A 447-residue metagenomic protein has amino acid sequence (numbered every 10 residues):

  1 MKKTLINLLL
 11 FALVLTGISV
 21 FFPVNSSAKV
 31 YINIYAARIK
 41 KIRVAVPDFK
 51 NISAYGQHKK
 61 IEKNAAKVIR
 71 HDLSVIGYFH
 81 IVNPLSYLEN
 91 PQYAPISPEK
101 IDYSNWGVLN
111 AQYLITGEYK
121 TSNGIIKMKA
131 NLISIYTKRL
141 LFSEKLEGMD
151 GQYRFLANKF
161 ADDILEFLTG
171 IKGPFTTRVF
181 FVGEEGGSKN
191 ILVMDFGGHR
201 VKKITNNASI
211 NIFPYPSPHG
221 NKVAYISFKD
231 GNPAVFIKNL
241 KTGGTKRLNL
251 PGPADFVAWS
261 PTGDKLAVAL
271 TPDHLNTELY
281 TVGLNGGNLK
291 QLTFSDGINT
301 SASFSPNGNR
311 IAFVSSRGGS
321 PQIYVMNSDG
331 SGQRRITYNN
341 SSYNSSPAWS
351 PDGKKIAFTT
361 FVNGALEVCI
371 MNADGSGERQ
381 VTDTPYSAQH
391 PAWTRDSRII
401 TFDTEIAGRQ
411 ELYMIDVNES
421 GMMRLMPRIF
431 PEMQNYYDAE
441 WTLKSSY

Functional and structural regions predicted by a protein language model:
V30-Y31, A94-D163: Amphipathic beta-strand/beta-sheet edge segments enriched in Tyr/Trp
N33-I101, I115, Y119: Short beta-strand->alpha-helix linker/helix-N-cap micro-motif that forms a surface specificity/interaction loop
Y136, D195-H199, N239-G243, G283-G287 (+3 more regions): Short loop/turn segments that connect beta-strands within beta-propeller blades
K172, G183-N190, N207-S209, I226-A234 (+10 more regions): A flexible loop/linker signature enriched in serine peptidases of the S9 family
P174-F175, P218-H219, P261-T262, P306-N307 (+3 more regions): Residue-level detector of Asp-centered blade-edge/turn motifs that repeat once per structural unit in beta-propeller
V179, V223, G263-A267, G308-A312 (+2 more regions): Hydrophobic beta-strand positions that form the internal "hydrophobic ladder" of WD40/Gbeta-like beta-propeller blades
Y413-Y447: Blade-level signature of beta-propeller repeat domains, shared across WD40, Kelch, NHL, RCC1 and BNR/Asp-box propellers
